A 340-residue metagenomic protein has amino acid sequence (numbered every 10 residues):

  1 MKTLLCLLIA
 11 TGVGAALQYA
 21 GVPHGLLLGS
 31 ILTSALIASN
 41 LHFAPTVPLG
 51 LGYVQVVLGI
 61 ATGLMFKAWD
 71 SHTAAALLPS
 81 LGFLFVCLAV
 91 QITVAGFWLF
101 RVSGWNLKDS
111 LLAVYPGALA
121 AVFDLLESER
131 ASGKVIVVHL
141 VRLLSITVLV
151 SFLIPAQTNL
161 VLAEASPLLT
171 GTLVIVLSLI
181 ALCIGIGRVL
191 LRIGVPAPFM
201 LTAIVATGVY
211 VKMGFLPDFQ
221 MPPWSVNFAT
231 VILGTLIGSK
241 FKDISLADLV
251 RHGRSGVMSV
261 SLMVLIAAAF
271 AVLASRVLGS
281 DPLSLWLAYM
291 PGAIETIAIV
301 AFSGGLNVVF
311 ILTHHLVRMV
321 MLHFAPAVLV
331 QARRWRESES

Functional and structural regions predicted by a protein language model:
M1-G50, V54-D70, Q91, G171-S245 (+1 more regions): Structural signature of multi-pass alpha-helical membrane transport proteins
M1-L8, L107-D109, A121, R130-K134 (+2 more regions): Intrinsically disordered, low-complexity non-transmembrane regions of multi-pass membrane transporters
F43-A44, L64-L78, T93-W105, V272-L278: Transmembrane alpha-helix boundary signature
V47-G59, L78-F83, G104-Y115, I136-V141 (+3 more regions): Cytoplasmic-side transmembrane-helix entry/capping segments in multi-pass membrane proteins
F85-W98, Y115-D124, L143-V148, F152 (+1 more regions): Mid-bilayer segments of alpha-helical transmembrane spans in multi-pass integral membrane proteins that mediate
L99-V141, S280-H314: Alpha-helical membrane segments and immediately flanking helix-loop junctions that form or couple to the substrate/ion
A118-A120, G133-P155, I266, I294-T296 (+1 more regions): Membrane-embedded alpha-helical segments of transport systems, primarily multispan ion/solute transporters
L143-I180: Long hydrophobic alpha-helical segments that form multi-pass transmembrane helix bundles in integral membrane proteins
